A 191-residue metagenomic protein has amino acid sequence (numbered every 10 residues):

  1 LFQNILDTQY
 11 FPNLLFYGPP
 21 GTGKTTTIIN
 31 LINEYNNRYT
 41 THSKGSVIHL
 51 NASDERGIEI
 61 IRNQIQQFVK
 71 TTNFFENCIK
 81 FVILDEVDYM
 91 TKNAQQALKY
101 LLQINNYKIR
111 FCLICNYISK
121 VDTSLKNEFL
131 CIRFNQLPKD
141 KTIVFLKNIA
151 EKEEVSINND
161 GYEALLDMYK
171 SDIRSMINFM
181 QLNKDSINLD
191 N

Functional and structural regions predicted by a protein language model:
L6-I48: Walker A/P-loop
G45, K108, T123-L137: A short helix-turn-beta junction within AAA+ P-loop NTPase domains corresponding to the substrate/partner-engaging
G45-K80, K92: Short glycine-rich substrate-engagement loop in P-loop NTPases that contacts/grips substrate
N51-D54, N116, L130-I143: Conserved AAA+ ATPase "SRH/arginine-finger" region at the nucleotide-binding site
I65-F68, N127-I132, K141-V155, F179-D185: Conserved AAA+ ATPase "sensor/coupling" helix adjacent to the nucleotide-binding pocket
Q66-F74, L84-N127: Conserved catalytic/switch belt of AAA+ P-loop NTPases
F145, S156-Y169, D190: Short conserved motifs of the RecA-like P-loop NTPase core
Y162-M168, R174-S186: C-terminal helical "lid" of AAA+/P-loop NTPase domains
